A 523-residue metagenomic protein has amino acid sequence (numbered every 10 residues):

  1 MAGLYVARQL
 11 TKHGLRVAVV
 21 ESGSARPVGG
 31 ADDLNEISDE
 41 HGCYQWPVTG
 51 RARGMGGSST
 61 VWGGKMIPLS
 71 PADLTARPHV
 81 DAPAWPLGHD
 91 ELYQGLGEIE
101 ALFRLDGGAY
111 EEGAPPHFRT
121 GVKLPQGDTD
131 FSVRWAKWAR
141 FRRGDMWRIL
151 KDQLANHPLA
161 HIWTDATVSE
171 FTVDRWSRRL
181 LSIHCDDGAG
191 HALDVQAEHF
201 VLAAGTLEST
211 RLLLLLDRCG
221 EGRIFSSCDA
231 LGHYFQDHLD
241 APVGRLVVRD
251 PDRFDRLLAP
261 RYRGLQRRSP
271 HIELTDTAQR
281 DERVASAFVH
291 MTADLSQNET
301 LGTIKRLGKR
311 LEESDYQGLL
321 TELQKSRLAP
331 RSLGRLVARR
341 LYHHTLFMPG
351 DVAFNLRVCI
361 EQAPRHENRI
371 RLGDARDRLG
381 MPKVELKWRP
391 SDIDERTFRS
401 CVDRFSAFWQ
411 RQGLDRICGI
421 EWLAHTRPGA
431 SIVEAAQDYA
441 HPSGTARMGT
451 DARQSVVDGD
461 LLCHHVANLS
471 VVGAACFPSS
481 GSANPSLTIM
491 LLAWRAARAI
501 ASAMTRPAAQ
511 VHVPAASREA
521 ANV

Functional and structural regions predicted by a protein language model:
M1-V19: N-terminal Rossmann-like FAD-binding beta1-loop-alpha1 element of flavoenzymes
K12, A25-R26, V48, F171 (+5 more regions): Glycine-rich loop(s) and the adjacent beta-strand/alpha-helix scaffold that form part
V28-A31, S58, G64, D73-R77 (+2 more regions): Short, solvent-exposed loop/turn and secondary-structure capping segments
E36-E112, A363-D374, R378: Redox-cofactor-proximal catalytic regions of oxidoreductases
P78-L180, T426, A430-D438: Conserved redox-cofactor binding core of oxidoreductases
F103, C228-L231, D240, G244-P382 (+4 more regions): FAD cofactor-binding and catalytic pocket of flavoenzymes
W163-W176, R339-R369, L379, K383-P478 (+1 more regions): A glycine-rich dinucleotide-binding beta-alpha-beta segment and adjacent secondary-structure elements that constitute
